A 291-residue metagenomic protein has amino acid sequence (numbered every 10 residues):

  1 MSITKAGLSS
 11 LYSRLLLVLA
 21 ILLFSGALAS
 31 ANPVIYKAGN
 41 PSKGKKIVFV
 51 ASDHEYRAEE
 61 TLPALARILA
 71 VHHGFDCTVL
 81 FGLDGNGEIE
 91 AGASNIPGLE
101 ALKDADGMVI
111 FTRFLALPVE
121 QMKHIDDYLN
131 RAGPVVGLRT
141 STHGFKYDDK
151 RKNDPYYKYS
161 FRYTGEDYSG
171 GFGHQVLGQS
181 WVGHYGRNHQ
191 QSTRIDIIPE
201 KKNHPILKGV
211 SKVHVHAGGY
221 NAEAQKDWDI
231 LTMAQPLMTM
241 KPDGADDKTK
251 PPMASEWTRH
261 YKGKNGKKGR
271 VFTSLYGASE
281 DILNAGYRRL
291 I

Functional and structural regions predicted by a protein language model:
M1-L17: Bacterial N-terminal signal peptides that target proteins for export
R14-A27: Bacterial N-terminal signal peptides
N32-G39, K46-F145: Helical hinge/lid and interdomain linker segments adjacent to catalytic or ligand-binding clefts that mediate domain
P33-I35, A70, F75-D76, E90-A93 (+2 more regions): Catalytic beta-strand/loop cores that center a nucleophilic Ser/Cys/Thr and support acyl-enzyme chemistry
A51, L231-M233, F272-Y276: Active-site-proximal beta-strand elements of phosphoester/diester hydrolases
A101, I110, F114-K208: A glycine-rich, often tryptophan-bearing local segment used as a flexible ligand/cofactor-contacting loop or short
P134-V136, D229, R270: Proline-centered loop/turn at the N-terminus of a beta-strand
A278-R288: A short acidic/glycine-rich loop-to-helix N-cap element
